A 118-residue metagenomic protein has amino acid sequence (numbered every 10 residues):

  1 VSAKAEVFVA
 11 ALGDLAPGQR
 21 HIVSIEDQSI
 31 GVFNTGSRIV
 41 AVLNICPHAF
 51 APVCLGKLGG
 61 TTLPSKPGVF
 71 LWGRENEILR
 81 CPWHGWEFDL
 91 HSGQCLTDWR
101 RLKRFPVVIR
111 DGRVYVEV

Functional and structural regions predicted by a protein language model:
V1-E75, D89-L90, Q94, K103-V118: N-terminal pre-ligand scaffold of iron-sulfur
C46, C81-H84: Short cysteine clusters
I78: Conserved active-site helix of classical SDR/Rossmann-fold NAD(P)-dependent CH-OH oxidoreductases
